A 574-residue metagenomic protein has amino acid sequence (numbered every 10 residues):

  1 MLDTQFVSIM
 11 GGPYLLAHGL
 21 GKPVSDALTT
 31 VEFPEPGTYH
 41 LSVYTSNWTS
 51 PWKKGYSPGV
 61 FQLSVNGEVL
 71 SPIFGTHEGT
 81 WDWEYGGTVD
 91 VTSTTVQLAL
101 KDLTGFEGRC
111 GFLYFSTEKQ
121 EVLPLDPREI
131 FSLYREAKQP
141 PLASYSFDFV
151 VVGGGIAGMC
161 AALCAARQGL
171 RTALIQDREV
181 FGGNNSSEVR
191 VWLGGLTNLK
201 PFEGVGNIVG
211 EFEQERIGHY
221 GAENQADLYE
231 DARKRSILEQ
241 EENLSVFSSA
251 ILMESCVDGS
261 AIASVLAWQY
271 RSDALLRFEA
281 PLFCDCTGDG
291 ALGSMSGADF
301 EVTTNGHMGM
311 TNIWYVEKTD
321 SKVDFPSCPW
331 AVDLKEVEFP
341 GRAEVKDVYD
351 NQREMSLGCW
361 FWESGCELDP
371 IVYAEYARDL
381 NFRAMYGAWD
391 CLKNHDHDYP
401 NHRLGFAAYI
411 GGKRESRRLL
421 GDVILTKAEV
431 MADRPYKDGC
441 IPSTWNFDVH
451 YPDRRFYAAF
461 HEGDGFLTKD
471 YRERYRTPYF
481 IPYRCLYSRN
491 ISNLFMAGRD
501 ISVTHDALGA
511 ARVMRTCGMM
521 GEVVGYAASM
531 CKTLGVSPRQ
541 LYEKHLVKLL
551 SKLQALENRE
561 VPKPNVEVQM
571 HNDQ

Functional and structural regions predicted by a protein language model:
M1-K138: Extracytoplasmic
W52-G55, R109-G111, P124-P127, A162-C164 (+4 more regions): Short, solvent-exposed loop/turn and secondary-structure capping segments
K138-A143, N184, S249, A274-L282 (+1 more regions): Flavin (FAD/FMN)-binding glycine-rich loop and adjacent Rossmann-like elements that form
A143-G155: Beta1/beta-strand and adjacent pyrophosphate-binding region of the FAD-binding site in flavoprotein oxidoreductases
G158: N-terminal Rossmann-fold NAD(P) dinucleotide-binding loop
C164, L170-R171, Q176-C256, G309-T311 (+4 more regions): Conserved N-terminal/central alpha/beta ligand/cofactor-binding core
C256-R277: Conserved beta-strand-loop-beta-strand element in the redox core of flavoprotein oxidoreductases
